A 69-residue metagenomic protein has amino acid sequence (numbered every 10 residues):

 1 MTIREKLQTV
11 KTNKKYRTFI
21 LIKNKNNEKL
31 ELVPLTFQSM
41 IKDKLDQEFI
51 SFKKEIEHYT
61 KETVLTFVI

Functional and structural regions predicted by a protein language model:
M1-R4, M40: Short, structural beta-strand-to-alpha-helix junction motif
I3-K23: N-terminal acidic leader/helix
Y16-I69: Detector for the mature cores of small, proteolytically processed and post-translationally modified peptide effectors
